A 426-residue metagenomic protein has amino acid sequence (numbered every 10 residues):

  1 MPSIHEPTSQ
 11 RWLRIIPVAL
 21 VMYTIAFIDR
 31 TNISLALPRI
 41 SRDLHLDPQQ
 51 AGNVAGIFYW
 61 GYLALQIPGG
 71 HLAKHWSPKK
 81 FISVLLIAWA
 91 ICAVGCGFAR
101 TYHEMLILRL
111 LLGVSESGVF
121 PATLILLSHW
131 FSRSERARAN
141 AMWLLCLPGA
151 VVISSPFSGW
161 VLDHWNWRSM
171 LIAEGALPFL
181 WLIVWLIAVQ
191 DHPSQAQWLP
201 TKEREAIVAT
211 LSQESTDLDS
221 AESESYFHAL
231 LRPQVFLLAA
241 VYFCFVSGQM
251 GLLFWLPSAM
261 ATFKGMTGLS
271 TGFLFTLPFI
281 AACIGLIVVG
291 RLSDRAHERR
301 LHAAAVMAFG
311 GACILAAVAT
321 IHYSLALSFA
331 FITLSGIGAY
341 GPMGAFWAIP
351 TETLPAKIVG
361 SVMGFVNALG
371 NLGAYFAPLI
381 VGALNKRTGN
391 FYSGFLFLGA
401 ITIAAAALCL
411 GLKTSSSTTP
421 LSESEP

Functional and structural regions predicted by a protein language model:
I33-S34, A229-L286, M343, W347 (+1 more regions): Extracytoplasmic gate region of multi-pass secondary transporters
H45, S77, F98-E104, S115 (+5 more regions): Helix-breaking motifs and short loop linkers at transmembrane-helix boundaries and internal kinks in secondary membrane
A64-H103: Conserved MFS/SLC helix-loop-helix module at the cytosolic interface between two early adjacent transmembrane helices
L65-S77, L286-E298, N385: Helix-to-loop junctions at the C-terminal end of transmembrane segments in multipass secondary transporters
H75-L86, D294-M307: Cytoplasmic membrane-interface "Motif A"-like loop-to-helix N-cap segments of 12-TM Major Facilitator Superfamily
L108-C146: Cytoplasmic helix-loop-helix junction between adjacent transmembrane helices in 12-TM secondary transporters
W143-A196: Helix-loop-helix hairpin linking two adjacent transmembrane segments in secondary transporters
R299-I349: C-terminal transmembrane helical hairpin of 12-TM major facilitator-type secondary transporters
